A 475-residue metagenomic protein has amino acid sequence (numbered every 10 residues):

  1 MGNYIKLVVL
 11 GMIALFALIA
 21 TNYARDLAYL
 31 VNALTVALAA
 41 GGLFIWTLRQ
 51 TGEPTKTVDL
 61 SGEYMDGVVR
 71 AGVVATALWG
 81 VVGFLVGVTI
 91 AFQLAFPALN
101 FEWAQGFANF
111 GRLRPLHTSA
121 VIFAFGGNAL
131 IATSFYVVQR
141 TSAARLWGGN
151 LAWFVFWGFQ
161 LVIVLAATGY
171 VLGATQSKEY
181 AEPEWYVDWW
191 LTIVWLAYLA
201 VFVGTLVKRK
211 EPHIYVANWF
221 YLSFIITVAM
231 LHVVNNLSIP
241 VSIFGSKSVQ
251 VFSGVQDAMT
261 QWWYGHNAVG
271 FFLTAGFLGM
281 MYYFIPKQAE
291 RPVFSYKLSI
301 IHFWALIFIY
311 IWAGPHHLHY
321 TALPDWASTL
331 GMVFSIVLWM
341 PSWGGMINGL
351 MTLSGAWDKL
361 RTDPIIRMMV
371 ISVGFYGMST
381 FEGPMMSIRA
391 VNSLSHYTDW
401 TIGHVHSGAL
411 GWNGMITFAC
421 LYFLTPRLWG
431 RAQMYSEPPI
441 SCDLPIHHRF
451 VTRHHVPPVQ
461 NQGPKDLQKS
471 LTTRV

Functional and structural regions predicted by a protein language model:
G2-G52, R70-F101, F107-A174, Y186-L206 (+7 more regions): Hydrophobic cores of alpha-helical transmembrane segments in multi-pass integral membrane proteins
T55, V234-F252, D257: Conserved, charged catalytic cores of large soluble enzymes
T57-A71: Cytosolic juxtamembrane amphipathic/interface segments immediately preceding and feeding into a transmembrane helix
A104-R112, Q250-W263, L394-D399: Juxtamembrane membrane-water interface segments that cap and precede transmembrane helices
Q176-E179, T321-P324, S393-H396: Membrane-interface helix termini and inter-helical loops of multi-pass transporters
H213-V216: Extended, leucine-rich alpha-helical cores of fungal transcription factors
R361-T362: Surface-exposed, proline-enriched loop/turn segments that connect beta strands in immunoglobulin-like
